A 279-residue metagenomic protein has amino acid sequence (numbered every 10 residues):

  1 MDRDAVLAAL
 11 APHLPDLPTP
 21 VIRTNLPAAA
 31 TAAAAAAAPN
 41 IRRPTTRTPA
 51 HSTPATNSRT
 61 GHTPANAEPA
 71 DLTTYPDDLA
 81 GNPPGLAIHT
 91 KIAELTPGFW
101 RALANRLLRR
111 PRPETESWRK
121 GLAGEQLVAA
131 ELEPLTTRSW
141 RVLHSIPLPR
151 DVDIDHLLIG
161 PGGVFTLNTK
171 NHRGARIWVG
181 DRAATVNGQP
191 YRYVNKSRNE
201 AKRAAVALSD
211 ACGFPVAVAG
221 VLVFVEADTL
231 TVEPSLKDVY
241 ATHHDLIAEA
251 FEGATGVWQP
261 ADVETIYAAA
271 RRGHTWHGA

Functional and structural regions predicted by a protein language model:
M1-D151, P161, N187-A279: Surface-exposed interaction regions that form or flank ligand-binding interfaces
D155: Phosphate-centric recognition/catalysis
I159-V179: Active-site beta-strand-loop-beta-strand hairpin of nuclease catalytic cores that positions key catalytic residues
W178-G180, P234-S235: Short amphipathic alpha-helical segments
V179-N187: Short glycine/proline- and charge-enriched loop/turn segments that cap or connect secondary-structure elements
